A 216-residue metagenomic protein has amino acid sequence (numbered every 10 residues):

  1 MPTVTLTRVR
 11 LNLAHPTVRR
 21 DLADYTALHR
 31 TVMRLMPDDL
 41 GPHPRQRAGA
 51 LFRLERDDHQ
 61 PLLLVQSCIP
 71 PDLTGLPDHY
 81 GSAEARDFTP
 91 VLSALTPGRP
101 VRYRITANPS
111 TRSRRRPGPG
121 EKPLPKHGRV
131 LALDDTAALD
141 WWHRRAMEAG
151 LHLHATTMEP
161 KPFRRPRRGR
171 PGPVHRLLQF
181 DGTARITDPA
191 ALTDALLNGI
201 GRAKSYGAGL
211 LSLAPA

Functional and structural regions predicted by a protein language model:
M1-A216: RNA-interacting cores
